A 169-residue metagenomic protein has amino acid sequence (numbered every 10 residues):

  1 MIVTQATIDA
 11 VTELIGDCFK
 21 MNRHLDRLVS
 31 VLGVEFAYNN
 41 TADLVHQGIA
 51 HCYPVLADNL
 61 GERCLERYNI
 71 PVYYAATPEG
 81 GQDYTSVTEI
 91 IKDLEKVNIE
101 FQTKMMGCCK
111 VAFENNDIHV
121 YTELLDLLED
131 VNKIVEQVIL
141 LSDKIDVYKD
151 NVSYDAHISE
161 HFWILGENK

Functional and structural regions predicted by a protein language model:
M1-K169: Iron-associated oxidoreductase/ferritin-like identity signal
